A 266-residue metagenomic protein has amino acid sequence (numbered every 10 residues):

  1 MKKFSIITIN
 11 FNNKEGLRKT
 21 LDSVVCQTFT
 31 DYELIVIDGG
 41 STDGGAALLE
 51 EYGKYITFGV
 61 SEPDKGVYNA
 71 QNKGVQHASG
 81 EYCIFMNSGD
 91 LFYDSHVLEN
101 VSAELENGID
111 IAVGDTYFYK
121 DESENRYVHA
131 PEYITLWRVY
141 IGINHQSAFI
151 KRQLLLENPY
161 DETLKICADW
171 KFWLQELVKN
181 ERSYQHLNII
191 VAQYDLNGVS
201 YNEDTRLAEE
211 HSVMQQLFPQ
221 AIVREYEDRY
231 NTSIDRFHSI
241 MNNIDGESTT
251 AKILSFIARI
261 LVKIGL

Functional and structural regions predicted by a protein language model:
K2-S5, E33, K171: Cell-envelope/extracellular polymer assembly enzymes that use nucleotide-activated donors
E15-R18, D43-E51: Acidic helix N-cap motif at the loop->helix transition within catalytic regions of sugar-transfer enzymes
T20, S61-A78: Glycine-rich, basic loop-to-helix element that forms the pyrophosphate-binding segment of sugar-nucleotide handling
D22-D31: Short, acidic, metal-binding catalytic loop of nucleotide-sugar glycosyltransferases
T30, D38-A47, N87: A conserved acidic beta->alpha catalytic loop
C83: Short aromatic/hydrophobic "clamp" motif used to bind/position activated sugar donors
L91, S95-R126: Conserved donor NDP-sugar-binding/catalytic core segment of glycosyltransferases
R126-L217: Conserved nucleotide-sugar donor-binding catalytic segment
